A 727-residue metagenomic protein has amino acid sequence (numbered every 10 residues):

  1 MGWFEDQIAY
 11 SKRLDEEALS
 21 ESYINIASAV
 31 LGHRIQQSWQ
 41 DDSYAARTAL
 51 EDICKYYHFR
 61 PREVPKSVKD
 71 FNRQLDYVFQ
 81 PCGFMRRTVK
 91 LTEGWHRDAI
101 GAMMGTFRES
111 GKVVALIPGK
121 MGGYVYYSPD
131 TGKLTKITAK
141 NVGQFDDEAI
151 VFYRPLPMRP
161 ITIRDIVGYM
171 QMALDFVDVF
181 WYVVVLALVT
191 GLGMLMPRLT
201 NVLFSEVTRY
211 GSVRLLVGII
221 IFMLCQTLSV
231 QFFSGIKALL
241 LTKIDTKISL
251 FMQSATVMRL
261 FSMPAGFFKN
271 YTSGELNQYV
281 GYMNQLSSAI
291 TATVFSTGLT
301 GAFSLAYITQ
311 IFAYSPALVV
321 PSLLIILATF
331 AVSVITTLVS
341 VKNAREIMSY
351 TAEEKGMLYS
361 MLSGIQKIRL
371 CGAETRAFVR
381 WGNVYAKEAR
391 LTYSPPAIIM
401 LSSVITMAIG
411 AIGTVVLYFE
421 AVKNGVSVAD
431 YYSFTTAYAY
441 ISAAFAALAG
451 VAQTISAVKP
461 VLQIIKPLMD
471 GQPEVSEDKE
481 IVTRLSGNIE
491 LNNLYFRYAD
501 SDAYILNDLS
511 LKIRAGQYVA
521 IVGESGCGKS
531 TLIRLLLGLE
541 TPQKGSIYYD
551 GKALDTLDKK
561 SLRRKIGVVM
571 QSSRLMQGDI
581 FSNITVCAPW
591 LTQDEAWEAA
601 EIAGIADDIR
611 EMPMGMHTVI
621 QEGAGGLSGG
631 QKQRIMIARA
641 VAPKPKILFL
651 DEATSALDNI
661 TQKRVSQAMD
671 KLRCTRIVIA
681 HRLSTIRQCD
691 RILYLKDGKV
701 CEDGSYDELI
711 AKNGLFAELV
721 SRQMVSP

Functional and structural regions predicted by a protein language model:
M1-M196, R209-G218, K237, L241 (+7 more regions): Membrane-integrated ABC transporters
W181-F233, F312-A317, V428: Transmembrane helix-loop-helix hairpins at lipid-water interfaces of multipass membrane proteins, especially the type-1
M196-V202, V294-T337, R390-Y440: A hydrophobic transmembrane-helix motif
S254, M258-E275, E346-S394, S403 (+2 more regions): Loop segments that connect adjacent transmembrane helices in multi-pass transporters
F261-A306, S363, L391: Juxtamembrane loop-to-helix connectors within ABC transporter transmembrane domains
Y350, E354, Q366-A373, A397 (+2 more regions): Cytosolic ends of transmembrane helices, especially the final helix of ABC transmembrane type-1 domains
T531, R564-S572, I580-N583, W590 (+2 more regions): ABC-family ATPase nucleotide-binding domain "signature/switch" substructure
L537: Helix-to-loop junction immediately C-terminal to a conserved catalytic motif
